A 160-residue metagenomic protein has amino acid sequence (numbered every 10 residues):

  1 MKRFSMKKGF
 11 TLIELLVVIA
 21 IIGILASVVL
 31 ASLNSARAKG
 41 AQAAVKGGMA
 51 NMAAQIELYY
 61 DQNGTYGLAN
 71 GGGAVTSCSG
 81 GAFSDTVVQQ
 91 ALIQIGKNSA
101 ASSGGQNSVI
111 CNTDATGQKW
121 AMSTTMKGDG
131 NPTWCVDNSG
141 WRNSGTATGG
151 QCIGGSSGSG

Functional and structural regions predicted by a protein language model:
M1-F10: N-terminal leader/signal peptides at the extreme start of proteins
I13-S32: Alpha-helical hydrophobic helix detector
S27, N34-L92: Conserved hydrophobic/amphipathic alpha-helical signal-anchor segments
L68, G80-G81, T113, D137 (+1 more regions): Disulfide-rich extracellular modules and peptides
G71-T86, A100-S108, G155-G158: Surface-exposed intrinsically disordered loops and tails
V75-T76, V109, T133, G150: Extracellular secreted precursors and ectodomains with disulfide-bonded cysteine-rich loops/domains
G104-D114, A121-S123: Short, surface-exposed beta-strand/loop micro-motifs that present aromatic residues
T116-G160: Short, surface-exposed interaction loops/tails
